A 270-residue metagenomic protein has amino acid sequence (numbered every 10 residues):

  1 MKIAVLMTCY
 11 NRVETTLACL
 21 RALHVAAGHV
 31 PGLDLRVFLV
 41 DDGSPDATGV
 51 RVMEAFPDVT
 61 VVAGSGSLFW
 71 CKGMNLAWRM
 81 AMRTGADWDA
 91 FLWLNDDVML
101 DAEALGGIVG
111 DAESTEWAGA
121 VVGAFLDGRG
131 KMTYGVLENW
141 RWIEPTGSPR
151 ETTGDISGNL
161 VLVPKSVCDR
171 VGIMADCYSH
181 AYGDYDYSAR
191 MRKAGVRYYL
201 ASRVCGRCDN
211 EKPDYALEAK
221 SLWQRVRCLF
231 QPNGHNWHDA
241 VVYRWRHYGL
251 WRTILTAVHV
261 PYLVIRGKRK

Functional and structural regions predicted by a protein language model:
I3-C19, A26, V40: A conserved hydrophobic helix/loop-capping motif in glycosyltransferases and polysaccharide synthases
D41-V50: A conserved acidic beta->alpha catalytic loop
G64-T84: Glycine-rich, basic loop-to-helix element that forms the pyrophosphate-binding segment of sugar-nucleotide handling
D87-M99: Short beta-strand-to-loop acidic/aromatic patch adjacent to the donor-nucleotide binding site
M99-Y134: Conserved donor NDP-sugar-binding/catalytic core segment of glycosyltransferases
I143-V163, C228: A recurrent flexible, glycine/aromatic-enriched loop bordering the glycosyltransferase active site that acts as
V161-V163, V167-G172, C177-V204: A short, conserved alpha-helix in the catalytic core of glycosyltransferases
A189, K193-K270: Active-site-adjacent helix/loop segment of glycosyltransferases that harbors family-specific signature motifs
